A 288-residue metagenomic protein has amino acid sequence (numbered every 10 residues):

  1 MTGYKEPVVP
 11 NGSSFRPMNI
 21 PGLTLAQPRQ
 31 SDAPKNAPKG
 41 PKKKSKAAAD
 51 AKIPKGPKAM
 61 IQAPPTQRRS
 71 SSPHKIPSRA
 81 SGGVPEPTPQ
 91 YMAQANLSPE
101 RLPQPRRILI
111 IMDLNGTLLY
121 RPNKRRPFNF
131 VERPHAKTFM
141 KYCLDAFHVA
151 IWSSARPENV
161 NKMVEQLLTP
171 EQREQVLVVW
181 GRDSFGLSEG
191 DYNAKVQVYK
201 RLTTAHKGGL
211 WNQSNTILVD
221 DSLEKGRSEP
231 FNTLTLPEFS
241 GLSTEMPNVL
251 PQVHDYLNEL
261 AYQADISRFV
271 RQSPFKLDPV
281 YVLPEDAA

Functional and structural regions predicted by a protein language model:
M1-M112, R125-F128: Non-catalytic pre-domain segments flanking phosphatase-related domains
P89, F130-P134, Y192-Y199: Conserved phosphate-coordination/catalytic loops
A93-R101, R121-V131, L144-A150, L236-F239: Short interface patches used for recognition in eukaryotic signaling and trafficking proteins
Q94-P99, P103-R106, R133-F139, A150 (+3 more regions): Eukaryotic intrinsically disordered and solvent-exposed regulatory patches
R106-T117, F139, D145-H148, Q175 (+2 more regions): Core residues of folded domains in eukaryotic genome-function proteins
L119-R121, G226-R227: Conserved protein kinase catalytic core
A136, M140-E165: Substrate-recognition element of Asp-dependent hydrolases with the DxDx(T/V) motif
N161-A288: C-terminal cap/substrate-recognition subdomain and adjoining C-terminal extension of metal-dependent phosphatase-like
